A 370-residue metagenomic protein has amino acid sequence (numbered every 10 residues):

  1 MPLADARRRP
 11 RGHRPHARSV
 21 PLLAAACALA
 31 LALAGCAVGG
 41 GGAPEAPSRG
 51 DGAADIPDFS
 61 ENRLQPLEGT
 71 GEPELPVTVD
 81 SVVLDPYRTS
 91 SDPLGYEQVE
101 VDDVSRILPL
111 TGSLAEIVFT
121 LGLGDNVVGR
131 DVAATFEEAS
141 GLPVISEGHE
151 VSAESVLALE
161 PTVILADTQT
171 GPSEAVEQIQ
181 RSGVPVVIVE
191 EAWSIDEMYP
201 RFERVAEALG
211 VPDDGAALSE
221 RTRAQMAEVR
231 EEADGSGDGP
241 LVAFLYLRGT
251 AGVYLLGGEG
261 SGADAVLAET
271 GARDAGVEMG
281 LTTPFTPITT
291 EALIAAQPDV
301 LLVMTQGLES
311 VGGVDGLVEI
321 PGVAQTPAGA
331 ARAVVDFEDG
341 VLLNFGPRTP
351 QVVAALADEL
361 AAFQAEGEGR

Functional and structural regions predicted by a protein language model:
P2-C27, A34-L110, D213-A243, A361-R370: Bacterial Sec-exported substrate-binding components of ABC uptake systems
E68-R88, S105-L159, V163-T168, A275: A short, structured surface patch at a secondary-structure boundary
P76, V101-V104, T111-V118, G124-D125 (+13 more regions): Extracytoplasmic/secreted envelope proteins and their assembly/folding machinery, especially bacterial periplasmic
P86-T89, E97-Q98, A115-T120, T135-A139 (+3 more regions): Short, solvent-exposed loop/turn elements at domain surfaces
V104, S152-Q169, V184, T289-V303: Proline-aspartate-enriched helix->loop->beta-strand connector
P172-E174, V187-R204, G237-A265, E309-G312: Extracytoplasmic ligand-binding site segments that recognize negatively charged/polar headgroups
E197, E203-E207, V300-R370: Structured C-terminal subdomain patch of bacterial secreted/periplasmic proteins
G257-P284: His/Asp/Glu-enriched short active-site or ligand-binding loop at hydrolase and phosphoryl-transfer sites
